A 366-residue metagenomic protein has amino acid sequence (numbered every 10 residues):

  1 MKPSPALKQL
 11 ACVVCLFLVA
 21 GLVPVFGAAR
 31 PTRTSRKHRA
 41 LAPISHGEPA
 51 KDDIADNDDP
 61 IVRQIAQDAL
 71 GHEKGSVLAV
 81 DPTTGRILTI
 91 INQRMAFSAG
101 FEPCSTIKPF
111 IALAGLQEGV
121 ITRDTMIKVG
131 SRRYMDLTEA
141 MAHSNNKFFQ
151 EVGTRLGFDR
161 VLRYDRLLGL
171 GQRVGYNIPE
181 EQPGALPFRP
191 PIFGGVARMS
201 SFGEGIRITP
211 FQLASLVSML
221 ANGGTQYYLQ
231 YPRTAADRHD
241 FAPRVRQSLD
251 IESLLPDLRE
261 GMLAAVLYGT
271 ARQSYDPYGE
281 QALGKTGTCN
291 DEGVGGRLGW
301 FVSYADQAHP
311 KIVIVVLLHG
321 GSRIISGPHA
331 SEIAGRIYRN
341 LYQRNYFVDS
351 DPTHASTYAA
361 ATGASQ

Functional and structural regions predicted by a protein language model:
M1-F110, D159-R166, E292, L317-Q366: Periplasmic/cell-envelope proteins involved in peptidoglycan metabolism and beta-lactam response
L41-I54, I65, A69, E73-R94 (+5 more regions): Beta-lactam-recognizing serine transpeptidase/beta-lactamase-like catalytic domain environment
